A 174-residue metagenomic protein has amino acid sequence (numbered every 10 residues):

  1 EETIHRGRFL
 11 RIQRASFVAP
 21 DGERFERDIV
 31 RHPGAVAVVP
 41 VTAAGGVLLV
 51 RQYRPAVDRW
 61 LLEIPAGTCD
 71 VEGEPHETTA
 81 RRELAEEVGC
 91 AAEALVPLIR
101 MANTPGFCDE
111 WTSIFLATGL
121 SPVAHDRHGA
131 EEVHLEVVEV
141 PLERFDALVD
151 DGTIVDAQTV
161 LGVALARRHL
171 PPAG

Functional and structural regions predicted by a protein language model:
E2-H5, L98: Local beta-strand/beta-hairpin segments that build beta-sheet-rich folds
I4-A44: Acidic, metal-coordinating catalytic segment for phosphate/diphosphate chemistry, firing primarily on the Nudix
R11, P33-G34, R54, E63-A66 (+3 more regions): Active-site segment of metal-dependent pyrophosphate-handling enzymes, primarily the Nudix hydrolase catalytic core
R14-S16, P40, L116-T118, E139-P141: Short, well-ordered beta-strand micro-motif
E23, W60, P97, M101 (+4 more regions): Nudix hydrolase/Nudix homology domain
A37-R82, I99, A124, E131-E132: Conserved Nudix-box catalytic region and its N-terminal flanking loop in Nudix hydrolases and closely related
